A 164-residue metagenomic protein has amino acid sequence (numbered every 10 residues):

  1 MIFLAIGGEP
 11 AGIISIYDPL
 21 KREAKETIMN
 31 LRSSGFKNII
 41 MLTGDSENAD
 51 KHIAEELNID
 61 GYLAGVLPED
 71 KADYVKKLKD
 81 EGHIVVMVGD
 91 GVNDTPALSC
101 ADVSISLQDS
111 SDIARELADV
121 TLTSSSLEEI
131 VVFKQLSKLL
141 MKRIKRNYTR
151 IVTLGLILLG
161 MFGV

Functional and structural regions predicted by a protein language model:
M1-N93, A97-I105, Q135-K138: Cytosolic catalytic headpiece
S33-F36, L57, N93-D94, S99-A101 (+2 more regions): Membrane-embedded alpha-helical bundles of multi-pass transporters
